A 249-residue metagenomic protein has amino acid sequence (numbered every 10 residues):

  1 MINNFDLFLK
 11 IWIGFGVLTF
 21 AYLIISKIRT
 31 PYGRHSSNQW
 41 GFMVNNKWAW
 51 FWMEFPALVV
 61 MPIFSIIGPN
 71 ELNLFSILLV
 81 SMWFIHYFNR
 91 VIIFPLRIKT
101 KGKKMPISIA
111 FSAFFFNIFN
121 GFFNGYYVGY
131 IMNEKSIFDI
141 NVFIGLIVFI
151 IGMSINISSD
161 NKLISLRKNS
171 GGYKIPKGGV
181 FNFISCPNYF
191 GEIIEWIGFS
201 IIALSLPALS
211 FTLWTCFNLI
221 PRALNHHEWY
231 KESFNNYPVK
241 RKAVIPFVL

Functional and structural regions predicted by a protein language model:
M1-N89, I93-F111, L249: Membrane-helix and juxtamembrane interface regions of eukaryotic multi-pass membrane proteins
I2-L23, M61-L72, F116, Y130-L249: Hydrophobic transmembrane alpha-helices
M82-H86, S112-G125, G145-N156: Alpha-helical transmembrane segments of multi-pass integral membrane proteins
V91-L96, F122, R222-W229: Juxtamembrane membrane-interface segments at transmembrane alpha-helix termini
F94-G125, M132-N133, I137, N169-P176: Functional transmembrane or membrane-interface alpha-helices that line membrane-embedded catalytic, ligand-binding
